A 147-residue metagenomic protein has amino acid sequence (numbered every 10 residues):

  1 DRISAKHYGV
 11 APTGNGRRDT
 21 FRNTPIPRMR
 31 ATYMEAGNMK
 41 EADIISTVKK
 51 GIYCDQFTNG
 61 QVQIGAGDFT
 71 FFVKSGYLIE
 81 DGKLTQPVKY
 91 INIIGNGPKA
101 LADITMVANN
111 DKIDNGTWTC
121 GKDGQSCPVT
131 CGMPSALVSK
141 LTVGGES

Functional and structural regions predicted by a protein language model:
D1-S147: N-terminal small-residue-enriched
